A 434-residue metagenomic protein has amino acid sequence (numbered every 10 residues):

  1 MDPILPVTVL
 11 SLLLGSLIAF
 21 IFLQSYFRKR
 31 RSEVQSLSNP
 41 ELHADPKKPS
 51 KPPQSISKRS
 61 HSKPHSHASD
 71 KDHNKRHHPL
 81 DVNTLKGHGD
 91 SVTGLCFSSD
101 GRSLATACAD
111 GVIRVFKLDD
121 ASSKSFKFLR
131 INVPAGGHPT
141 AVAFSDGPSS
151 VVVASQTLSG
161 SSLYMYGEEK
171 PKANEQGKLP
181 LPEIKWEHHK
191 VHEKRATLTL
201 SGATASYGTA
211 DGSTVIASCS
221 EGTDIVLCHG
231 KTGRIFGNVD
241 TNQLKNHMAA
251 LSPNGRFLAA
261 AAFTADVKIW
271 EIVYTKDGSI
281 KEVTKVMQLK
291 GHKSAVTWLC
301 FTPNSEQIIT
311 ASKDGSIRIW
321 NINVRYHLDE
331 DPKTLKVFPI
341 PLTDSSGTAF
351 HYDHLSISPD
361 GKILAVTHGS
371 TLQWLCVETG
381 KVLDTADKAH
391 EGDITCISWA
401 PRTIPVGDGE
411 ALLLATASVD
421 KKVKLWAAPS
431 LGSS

Functional and structural regions predicted by a protein language model:
M1-D90, D120, K170-E187, V337 (+1 more regions): Intrinsically disordered, low-complexity acidic/Ser/Thr/Pro-rich linker and tail segments in large eukaryotic scaffolds
H67, K71-G87, S122-H138, K170-S201 (+5 more regions): Inter-blade linker and blade-boundary elements of WD-repeat/beta-propeller domains
D90-C96, G136-F144, E193-G208, L244-L251 (+3 more regions): Canonical WD40 repeat/beta-propeller blade segments in eukaryotic WD-repeat proteins
G101, P148, G212-S213, G255 (+4 more regions): Conserved loop/turn motif of beta-propeller repeat scaffolds
L104, V151, V215-I216, L258 (+3 more regions): Hydrophobic beta-strand positions that form the internal "hydrophobic ladder" of WD40/Gbeta-like beta-propeller blades
A107-D110, A154-L158, C219-G222, A261-T264 (+3 more regions): Conserved strand-to-loop turn within each blade of WD40 beta-propeller repeats
I113-L118, S161-E168, I225-H229, V267-I272 (+3 more regions): WD40-repeat beta-propellers
T395-S434: Blade-level signature of beta-propeller repeat domains, shared across WD40, Kelch, NHL, RCC1 and BNR/Asp-box propellers
